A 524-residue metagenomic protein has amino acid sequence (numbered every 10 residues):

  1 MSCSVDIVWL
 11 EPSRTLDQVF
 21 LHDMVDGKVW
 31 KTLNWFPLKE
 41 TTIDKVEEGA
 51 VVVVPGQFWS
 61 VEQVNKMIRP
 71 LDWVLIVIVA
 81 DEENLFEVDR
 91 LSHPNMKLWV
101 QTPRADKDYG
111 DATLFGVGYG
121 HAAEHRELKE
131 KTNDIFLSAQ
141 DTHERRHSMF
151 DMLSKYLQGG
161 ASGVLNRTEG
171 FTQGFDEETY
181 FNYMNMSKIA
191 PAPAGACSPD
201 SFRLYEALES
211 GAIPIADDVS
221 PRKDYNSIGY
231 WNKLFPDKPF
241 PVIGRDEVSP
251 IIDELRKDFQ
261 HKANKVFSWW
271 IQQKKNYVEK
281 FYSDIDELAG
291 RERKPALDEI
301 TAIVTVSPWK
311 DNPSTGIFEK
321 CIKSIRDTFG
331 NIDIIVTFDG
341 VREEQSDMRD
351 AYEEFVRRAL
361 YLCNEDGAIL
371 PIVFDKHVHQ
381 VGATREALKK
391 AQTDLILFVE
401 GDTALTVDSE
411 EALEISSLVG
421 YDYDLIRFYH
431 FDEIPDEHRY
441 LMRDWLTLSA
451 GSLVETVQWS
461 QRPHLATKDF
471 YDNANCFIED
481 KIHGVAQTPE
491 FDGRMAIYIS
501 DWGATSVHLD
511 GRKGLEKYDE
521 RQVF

Functional and structural regions predicted by a protein language model:
S2-K238, W270-G290: Nucleotide-sugar donor-binding catalytic core of glycosyltransferases
L297, S314-K320, V457-F524: C-terminal catalytic/acceptor-binding lobe
K320-I332: Short, acidic, metal-binding catalytic loop of nucleotide-sugar glycosyltransferases
I332-S346, I372-F374: Short beta-strand/loop segment that forms part of the nucleotide-sugar
F374-K390: Glycine-rich, basic loop-to-helix element that forms the pyrophosphate-binding segment of sugar-nucleotide handling
T393-A404: Short beta-strand-to-loop acidic/aromatic patch adjacent to the donor-nucleotide binding site
V407-F428: Conserved donor-nucleotide/metal-binding helix-loop-beta segment in metal-dependent transferases, i.e., the alpha-helix
I426-Y440: Short beta-strand-to-loop element that shapes/binds the nucleotide-sugar donor at the catalytic cleft/hinge
